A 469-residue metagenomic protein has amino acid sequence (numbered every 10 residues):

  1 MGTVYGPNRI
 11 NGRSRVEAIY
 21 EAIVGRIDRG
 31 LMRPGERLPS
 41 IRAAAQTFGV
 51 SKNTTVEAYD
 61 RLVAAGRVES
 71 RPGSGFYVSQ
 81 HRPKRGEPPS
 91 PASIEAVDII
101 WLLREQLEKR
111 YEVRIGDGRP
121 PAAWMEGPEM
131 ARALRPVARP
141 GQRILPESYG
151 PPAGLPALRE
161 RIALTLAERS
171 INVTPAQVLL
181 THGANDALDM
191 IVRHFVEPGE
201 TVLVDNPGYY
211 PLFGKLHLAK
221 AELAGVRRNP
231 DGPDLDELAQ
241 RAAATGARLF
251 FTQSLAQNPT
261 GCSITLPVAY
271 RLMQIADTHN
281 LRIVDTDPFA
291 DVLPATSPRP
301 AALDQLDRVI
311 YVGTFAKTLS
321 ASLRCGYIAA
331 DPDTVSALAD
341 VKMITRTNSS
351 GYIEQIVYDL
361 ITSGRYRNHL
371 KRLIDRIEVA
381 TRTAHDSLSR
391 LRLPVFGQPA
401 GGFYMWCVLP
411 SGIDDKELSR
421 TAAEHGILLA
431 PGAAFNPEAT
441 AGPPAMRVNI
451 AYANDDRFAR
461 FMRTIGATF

Functional and structural regions predicted by a protein language model:
M1-A138, A339, M343-S350, D359 (+10 more regions): N-terminal basic, amphipathic alpha-helical segments
E69-S70, V395-A400: Short beta-strand
S70, V173, L429-A430: Short beta-strand "wing" residues that participate in macromolecule-binding interfaces
R139, R143-H279, D291-L306, I377: Conserved core of the PLP fold type I
T201, E222, R282, P394 (+1 more regions): Residue-level detector of anion-binding/catalytic polar loops
V204, G225, I283-D285, V357 (+1 more regions): Hydrophobic residues in well-ordered beta-strands that form the structural core
I310-R390, F396-G397: PLP-dependent aminotransferase class I/II
